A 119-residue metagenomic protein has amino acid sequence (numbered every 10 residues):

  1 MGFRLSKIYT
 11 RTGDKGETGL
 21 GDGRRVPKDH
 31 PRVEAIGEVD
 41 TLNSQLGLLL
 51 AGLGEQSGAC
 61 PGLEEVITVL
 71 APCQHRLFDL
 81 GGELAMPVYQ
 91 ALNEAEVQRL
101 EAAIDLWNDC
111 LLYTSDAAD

Functional and structural regions predicted by a protein language model:
M1-E17: Acidic, low-complexity proline/glycine-rich segments
T12-D14, E38-L48, C73-R76, L80 (+1 more regions): Amphipathic, well-ordered alpha-helical segments in soluble domains
T12-D14, T18, I104-L112: Acidic-glycine-rich active-site phosphate/pyrophosphate-binding loop
G13, E17-R32: Active-site flanking loop/helix segments enriched in acidic
A35-E38, G62, V66-V69, C73 (+2 more regions): Amphipathic alpha-helix face/heptad-repeat signature
G52-T68, M86-A91: Short, surface-exposed loop/turn segments at secondary-structure junctions
D79-C110: Helix-adjacent hinge/juxtasegments
Y113-D119: Conserved small/polar residues in nucleotide/adenosyl-binding loops
